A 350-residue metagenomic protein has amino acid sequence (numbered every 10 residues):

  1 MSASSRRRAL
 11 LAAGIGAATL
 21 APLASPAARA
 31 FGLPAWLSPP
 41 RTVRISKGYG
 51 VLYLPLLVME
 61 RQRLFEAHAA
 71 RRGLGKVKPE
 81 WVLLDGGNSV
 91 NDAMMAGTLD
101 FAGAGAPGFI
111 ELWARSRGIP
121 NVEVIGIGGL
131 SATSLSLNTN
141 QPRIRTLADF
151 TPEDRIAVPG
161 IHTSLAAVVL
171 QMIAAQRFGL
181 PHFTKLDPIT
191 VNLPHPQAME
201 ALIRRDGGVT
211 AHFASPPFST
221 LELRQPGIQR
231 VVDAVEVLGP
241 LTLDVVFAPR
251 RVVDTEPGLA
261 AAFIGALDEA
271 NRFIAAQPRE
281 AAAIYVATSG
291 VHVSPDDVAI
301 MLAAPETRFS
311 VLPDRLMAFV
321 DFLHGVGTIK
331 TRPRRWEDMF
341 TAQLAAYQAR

Functional and structural regions predicted by a protein language model:
A9-R29: N-terminal export signals
G14, T98, D206: Conserved functional loop/turn residues at catalytic and ligand-binding sites
F31-F183, D187-N192, T210-P216, P240: Short, glycine-/small- and polar/acidic-enriched structural segments that line small-molecule recognition paths
L74-P79, P181-P188, S289-M301, K330-W336: Short, surface-exposed acidic
S89-A93, G108, Q197-L202, F218-S219 (+1 more regions): Short, hydrophobic alpha-helical packing/hinge segments within bilobed ligand-binding/sensory domains
S116-R117, P196-A287: Pocket-lining segment of extracytoplasmic ligand-binding domains
D254-K330: Secondary-structure end/capping motifs
L323-R350: Conserved C-terminal helix/tail region of periplasmic/extracytoplasmic solute-binding proteins
